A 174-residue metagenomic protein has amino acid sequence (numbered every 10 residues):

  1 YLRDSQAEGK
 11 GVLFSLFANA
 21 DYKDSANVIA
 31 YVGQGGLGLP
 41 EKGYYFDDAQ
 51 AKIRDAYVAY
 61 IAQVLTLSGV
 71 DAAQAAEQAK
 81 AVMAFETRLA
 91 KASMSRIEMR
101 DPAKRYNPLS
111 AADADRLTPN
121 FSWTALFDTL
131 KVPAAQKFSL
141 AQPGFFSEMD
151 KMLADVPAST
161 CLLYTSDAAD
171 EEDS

Functional and structural regions predicted by a protein language model:
Y1-S166, S174: Noncatalytic, helix-rich "gating/capping" subdomain that lines the substrate-entry/channel surface of large enzyme
